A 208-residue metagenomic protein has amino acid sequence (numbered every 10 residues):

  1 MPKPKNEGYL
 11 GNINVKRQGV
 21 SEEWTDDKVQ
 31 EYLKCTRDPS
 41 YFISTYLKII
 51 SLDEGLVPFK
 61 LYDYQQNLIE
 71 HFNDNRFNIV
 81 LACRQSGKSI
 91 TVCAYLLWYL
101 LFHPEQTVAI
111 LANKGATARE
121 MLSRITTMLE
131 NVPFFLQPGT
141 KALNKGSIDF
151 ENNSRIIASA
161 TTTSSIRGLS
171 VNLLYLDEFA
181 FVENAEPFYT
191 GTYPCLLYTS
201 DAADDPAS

Functional and structural regions predicted by a protein language model:
P2-S200, S208: Phosphate/NTP-binding elements of NTP-utilizing enzymes
